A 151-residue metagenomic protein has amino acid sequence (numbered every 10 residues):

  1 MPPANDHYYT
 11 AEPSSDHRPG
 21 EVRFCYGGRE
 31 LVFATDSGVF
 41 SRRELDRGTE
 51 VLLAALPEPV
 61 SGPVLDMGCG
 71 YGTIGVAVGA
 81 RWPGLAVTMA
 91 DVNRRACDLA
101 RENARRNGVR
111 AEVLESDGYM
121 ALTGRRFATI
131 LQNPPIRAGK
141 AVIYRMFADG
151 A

Functional and structural regions predicted by a protein language model:
M1-G27, G38, R42: N-terminal auxiliary segments of SAM/dcSAM-dependent transferases
R29-E44, V51: S-adenosyl-L-methionine
R42, D98, K140: Loop/helix-junction capping segments adjacent to catalytic residues or to phosphate/diphosphate-binding pockets
E44-G48, V142-I143: Residues at alpha-helix caps and immediate loop-helix transition turns in enzyme cores, especially N- and C-cap
G48-Q132: Conserved SAM/SAH cofactor-binding pocket of Class I
T129-A141: Glycine-rich phosphate-binding "P-loop"
Y144-A151: A short glycine-rich, Lys/Arg-flanked "PGG" loop and its adjoining helix->strand segment in the class I
